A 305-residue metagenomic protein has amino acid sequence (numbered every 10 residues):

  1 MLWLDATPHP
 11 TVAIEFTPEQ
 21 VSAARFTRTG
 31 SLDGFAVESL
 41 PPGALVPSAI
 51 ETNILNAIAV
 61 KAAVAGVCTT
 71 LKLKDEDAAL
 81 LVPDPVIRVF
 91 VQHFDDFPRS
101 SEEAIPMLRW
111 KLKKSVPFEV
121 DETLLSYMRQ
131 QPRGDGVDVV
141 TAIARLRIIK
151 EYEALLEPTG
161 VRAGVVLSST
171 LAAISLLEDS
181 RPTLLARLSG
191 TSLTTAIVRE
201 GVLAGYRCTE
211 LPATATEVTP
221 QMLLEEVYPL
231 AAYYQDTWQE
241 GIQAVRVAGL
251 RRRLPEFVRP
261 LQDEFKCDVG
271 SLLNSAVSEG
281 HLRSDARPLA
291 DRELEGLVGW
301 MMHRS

Functional and structural regions predicted by a protein language model:
M1-S305: Hydrophobic/aromatic-enriched cytosolic interaction surfaces used to assemble or bind macromolecules
